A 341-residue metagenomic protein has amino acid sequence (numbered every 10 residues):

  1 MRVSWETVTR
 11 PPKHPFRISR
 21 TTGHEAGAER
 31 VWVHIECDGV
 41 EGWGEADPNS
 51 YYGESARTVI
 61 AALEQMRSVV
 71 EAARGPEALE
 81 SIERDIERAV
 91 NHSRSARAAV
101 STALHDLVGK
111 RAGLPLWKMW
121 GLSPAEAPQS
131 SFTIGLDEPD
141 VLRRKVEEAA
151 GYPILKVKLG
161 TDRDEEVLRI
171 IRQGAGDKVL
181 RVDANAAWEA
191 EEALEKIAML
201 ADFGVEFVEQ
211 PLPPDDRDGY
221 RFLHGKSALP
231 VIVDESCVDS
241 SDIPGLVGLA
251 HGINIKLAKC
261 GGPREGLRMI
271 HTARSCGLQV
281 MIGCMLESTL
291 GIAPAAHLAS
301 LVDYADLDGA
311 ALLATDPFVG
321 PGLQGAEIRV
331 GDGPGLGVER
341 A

Functional and structural regions predicted by a protein language model:
M1-L180, N185-L194, A198-D202, K226 (+1 more regions): N-terminal capping/lid subdomain adjacent to the active-site entrance of alpha/beta enzymes
V108-R111, H297-L301: Alpha-helix C-terminal capping segments
V157, D162-C284, S288-A299, A314-A326: Catalytic core of soluble alpha/beta enzymes
D303-D306: Short helix/strand-capping turn motifs
D308-L312: Mobile, glycine-enriched helix-loop/loop "lid" segments at the mouths of ligand-binding/catalytic clefts that gate
